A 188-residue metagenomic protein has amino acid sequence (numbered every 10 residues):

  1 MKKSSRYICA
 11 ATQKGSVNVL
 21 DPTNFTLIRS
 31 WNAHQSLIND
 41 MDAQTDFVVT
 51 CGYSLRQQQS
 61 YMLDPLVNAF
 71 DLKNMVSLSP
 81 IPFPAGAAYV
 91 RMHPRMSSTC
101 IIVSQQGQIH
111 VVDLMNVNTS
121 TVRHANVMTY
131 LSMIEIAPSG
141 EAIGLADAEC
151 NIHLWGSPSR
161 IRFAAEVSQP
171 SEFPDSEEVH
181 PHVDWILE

Functional and structural regions predicted by a protein language model:
M1, C9-A11, L20-P22, M41 (+2 more regions): Low-complexity, polar/charged sequence tracts that form flexible coils or short amphipathic helices and often embed
M1-K2, S36-D42, T50, P84-H93 (+1 more regions): Canonical WD40 repeat/beta-propeller blade segments in eukaryotic WD-repeat proteins
S5-C9, N18, L27-R29, D46-Q59 (+7 more regions): Structural hallmark of WD40 beta-propellers
K14-V17, L55-R56, D64-L66, Q106-H110 (+1 more regions): Short coil/turn segments within WD40 beta-propeller repeats
P22-F25, L72-K73, L114-V117, P158: Short loop/turn segments that connect beta-strands within beta-propeller blades
N24, N32-I38, N74, P82-A87 (+2 more regions): WD40/WD-repeat beta-propeller blade N-cap
L63-K73: Beta-propeller blade signature
Y89-T99, S104-E188: Intrinsically disordered, low-complexity regions in large eukaryotic scaffold subunits of multi-protein complexes
